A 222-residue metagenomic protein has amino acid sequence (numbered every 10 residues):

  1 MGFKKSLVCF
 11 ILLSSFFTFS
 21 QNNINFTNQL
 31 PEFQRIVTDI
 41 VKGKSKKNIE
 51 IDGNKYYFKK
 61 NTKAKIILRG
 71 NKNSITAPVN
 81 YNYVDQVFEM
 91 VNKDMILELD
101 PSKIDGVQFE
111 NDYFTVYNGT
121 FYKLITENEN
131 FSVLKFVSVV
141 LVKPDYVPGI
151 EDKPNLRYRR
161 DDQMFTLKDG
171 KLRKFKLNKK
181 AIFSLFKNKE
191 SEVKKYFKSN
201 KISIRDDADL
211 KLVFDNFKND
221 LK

Functional and structural regions predicted by a protein language model:
M1-N25, V213: Bacterial Sec-dependent N-terminal signal peptides
L13, K189, N200, F217-D220: Alpha-helix boundary/capping residues
F19-D52: Sec-dependent signal peptide cleavage junction
K46-K47, K55-L177: Aromatic-patch recognition
G149-L212: A short, solvent-exposed beta-edge/loop patch
D209-L221: Short, low-complexity, Pro/Ser/Thr/Gly-rich segments in the mature regions of secreted, periplasmic
